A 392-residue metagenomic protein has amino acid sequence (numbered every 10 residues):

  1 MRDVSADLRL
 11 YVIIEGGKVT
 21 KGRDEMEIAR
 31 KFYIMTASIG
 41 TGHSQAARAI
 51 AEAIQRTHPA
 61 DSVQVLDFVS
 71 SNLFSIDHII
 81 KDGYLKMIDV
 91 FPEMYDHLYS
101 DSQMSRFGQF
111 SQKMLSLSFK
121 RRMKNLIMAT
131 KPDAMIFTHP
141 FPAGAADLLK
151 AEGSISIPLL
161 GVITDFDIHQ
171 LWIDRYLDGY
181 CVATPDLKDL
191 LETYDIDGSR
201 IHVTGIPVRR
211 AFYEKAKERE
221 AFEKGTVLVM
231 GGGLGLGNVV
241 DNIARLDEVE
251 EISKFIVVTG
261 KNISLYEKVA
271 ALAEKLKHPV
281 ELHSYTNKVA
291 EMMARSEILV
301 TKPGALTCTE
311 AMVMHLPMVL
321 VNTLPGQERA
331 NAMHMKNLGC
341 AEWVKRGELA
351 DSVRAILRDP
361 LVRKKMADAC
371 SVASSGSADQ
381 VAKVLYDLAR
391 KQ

Functional and structural regions predicted by a protein language model:
A49-K124: Conserved N-terminal ligand/cofactor-binding loop architecture of enzyme catalytic domains
A151-A211: Active-site-proximal region of nucleotide-activated glycan assembly enzymes, centered on histidine/acidic-rich loops
P207-E223: Acidic anion/phosphate-binding donor-loop and adjacent secondary structure in glycosyltransferase catalytic cores
F222-R295: Donor-nucleotide binding loops and adjacent catalytic segments primarily of GT-B fold Leloir glycosyltransferases
A294-P303: Acidic donor-binding loop of glycosyltransferase active sites
L338-G339, K345-K364: C-terminal "capping" alpha-helix adjacent to the active site of nucleotide-linked donor transferases in cell-envelope
V362-S375: A short, well-ordered alpha-helix in the C-terminal region of glycosyltransferases
A373-Q392: C-terminal alpha-helical cap of glycosyltransferases
